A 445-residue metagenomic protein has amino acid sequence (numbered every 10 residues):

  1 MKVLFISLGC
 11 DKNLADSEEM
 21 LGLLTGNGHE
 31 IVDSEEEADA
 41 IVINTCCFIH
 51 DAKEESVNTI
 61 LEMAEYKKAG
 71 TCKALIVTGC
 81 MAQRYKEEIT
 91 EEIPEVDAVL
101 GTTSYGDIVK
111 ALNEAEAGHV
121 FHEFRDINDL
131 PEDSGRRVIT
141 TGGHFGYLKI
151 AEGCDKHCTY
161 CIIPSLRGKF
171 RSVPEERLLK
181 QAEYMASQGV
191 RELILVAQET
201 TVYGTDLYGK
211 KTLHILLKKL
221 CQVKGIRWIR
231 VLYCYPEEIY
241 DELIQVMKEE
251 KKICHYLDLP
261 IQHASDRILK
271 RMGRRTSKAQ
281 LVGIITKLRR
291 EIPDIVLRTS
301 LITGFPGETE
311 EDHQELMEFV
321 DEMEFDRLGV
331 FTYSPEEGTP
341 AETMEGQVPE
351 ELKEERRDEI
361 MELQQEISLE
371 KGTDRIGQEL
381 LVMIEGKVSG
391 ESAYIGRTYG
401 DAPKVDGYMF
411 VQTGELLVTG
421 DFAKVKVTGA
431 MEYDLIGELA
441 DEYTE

Functional and structural regions predicted by a protein language model:
M1-Y203, E242, I253, L257 (+7 more regions): Proteins enriched for Cys/Gly/acidic motifs involved in redox and nucleic-acid/cofactor modification
C10, G204-C221, G225, R271-R275 (+1 more regions): Radical SAM enzyme [4Fe-4S]-AdoMet core and its adjacent flexible, acidic and glycine-rich loops/tails across
A74-I76, R84, I89, S187-E311 (+1 more regions): Conserved SAM/AdoMet-binding glycine-rich loop
I93-P94, A115-G118, K211-L213, M247-K248 (+2 more regions): Short, hinge-like loop/turn segments at secondary-structure boundaries
L178, L195, V231, L259 (+6 more regions): Conserved, mostly hydrophobic/aromatic
A197, Y233, I261-H263, T299-T303 (+6 more regions): Active-site proximal loops enriched in glycine and acidic residues that flank catalytic Cys/His/Asp and coordinate
L243-I244, L316, V411-T413: Short beta-alpha junctions and helix-cap segments that line functional grooves
T343-E445: Terminal RNA-binding accessory module
